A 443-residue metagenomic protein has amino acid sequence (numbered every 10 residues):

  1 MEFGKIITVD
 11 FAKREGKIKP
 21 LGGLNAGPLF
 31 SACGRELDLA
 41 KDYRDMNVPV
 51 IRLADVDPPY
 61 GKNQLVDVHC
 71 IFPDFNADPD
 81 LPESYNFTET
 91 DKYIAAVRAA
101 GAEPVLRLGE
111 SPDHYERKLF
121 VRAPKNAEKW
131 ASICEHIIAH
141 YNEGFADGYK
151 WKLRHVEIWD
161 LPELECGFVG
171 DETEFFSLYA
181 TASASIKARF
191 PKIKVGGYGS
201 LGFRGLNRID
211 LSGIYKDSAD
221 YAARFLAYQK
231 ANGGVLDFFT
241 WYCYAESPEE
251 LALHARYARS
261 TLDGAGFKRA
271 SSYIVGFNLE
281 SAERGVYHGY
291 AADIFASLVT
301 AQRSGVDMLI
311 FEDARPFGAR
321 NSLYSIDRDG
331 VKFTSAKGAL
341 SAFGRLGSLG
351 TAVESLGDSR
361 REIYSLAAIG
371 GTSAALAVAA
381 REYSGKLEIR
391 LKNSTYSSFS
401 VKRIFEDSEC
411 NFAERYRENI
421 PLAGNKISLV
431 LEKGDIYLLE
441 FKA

Functional and structural regions predicted by a protein language model:
M1-M46, A443: Mature N-terminal, pre-catalytic/accessory segment of carbohydrate-active enzymes
M46-L236, T240-E246: Substrate-binding cleft and catalytic face of glycoside hydrolase catalytic domains, especially the flexible beta-alpha
G234-R284: Glycoside hydrolase catalytic-domain groove-lining segments
G276-Y364, G370-T372: Aromatic/acidic polysaccharide-binding cleft in carbohydrate-active enzymes
D358-S397, V401-I404, G434-L438: Carbohydrate-binding surface patches
R403-L422: Solvent-exposed beta-strand/loop surfaces of large extracellular or lumenal domains
Y416-A443: C-terminal beta-strand-rich structural cap/linker in extracellular carbohydrate-active enzymes
